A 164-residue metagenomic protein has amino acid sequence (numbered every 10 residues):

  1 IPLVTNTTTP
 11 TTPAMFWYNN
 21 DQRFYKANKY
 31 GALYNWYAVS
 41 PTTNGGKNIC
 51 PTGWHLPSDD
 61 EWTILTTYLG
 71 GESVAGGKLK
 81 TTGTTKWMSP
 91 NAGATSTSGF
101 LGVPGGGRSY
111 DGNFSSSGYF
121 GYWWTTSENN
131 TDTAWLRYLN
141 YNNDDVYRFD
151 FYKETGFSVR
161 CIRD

Functional and structural regions predicted by a protein language model:
I1-D164: Conserved positions within compact, well-structured domain cores
